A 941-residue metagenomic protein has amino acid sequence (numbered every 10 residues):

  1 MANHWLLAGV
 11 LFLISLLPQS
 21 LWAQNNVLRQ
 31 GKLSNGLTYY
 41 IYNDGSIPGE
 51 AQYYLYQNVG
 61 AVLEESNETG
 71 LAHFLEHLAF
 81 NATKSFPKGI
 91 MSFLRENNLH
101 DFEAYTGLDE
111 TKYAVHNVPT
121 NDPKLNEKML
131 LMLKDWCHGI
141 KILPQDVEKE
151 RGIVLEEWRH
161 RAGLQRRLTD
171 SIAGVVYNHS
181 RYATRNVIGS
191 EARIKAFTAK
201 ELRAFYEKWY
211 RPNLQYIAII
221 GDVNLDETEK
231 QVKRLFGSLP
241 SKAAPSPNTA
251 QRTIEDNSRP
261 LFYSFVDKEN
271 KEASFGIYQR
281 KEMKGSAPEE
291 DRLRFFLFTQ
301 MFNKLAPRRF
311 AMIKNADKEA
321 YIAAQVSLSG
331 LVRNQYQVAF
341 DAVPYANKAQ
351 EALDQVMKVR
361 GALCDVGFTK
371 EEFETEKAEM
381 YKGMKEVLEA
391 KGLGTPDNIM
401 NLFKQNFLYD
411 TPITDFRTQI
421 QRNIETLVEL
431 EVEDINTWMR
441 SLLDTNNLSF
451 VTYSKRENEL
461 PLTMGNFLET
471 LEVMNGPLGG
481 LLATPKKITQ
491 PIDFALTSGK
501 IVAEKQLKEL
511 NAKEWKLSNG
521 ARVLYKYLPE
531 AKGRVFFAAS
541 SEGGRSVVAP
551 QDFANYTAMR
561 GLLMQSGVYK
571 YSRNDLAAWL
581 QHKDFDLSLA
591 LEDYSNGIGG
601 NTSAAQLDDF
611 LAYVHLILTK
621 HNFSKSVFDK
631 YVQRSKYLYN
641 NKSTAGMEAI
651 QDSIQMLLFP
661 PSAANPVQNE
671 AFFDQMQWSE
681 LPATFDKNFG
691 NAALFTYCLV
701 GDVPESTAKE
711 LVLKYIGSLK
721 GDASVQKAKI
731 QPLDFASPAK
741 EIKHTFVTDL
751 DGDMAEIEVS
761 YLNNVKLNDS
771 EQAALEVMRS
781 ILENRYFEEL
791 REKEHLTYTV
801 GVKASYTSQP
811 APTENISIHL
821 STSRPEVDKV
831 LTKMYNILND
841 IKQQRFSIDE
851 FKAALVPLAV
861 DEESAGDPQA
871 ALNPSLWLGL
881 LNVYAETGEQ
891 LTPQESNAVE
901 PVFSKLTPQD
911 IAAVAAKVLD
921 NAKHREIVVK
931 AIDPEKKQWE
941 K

Functional and structural regions predicted by a protein language model:
M1-W5: Positively charged n-region of N-terminal signal peptides that target proteins for export
A8-P18: Bacterial N-terminal signal peptides
A23-T38, N224-R292, F296, N303-R308 (+9 more regions): Proteolytic maturation boundary segments
Y42, I47-E64, G70-F74, G89-D135 (+15 more regions): M16 family metallopeptidases and their MPP-like homologs
R151-V154, R167-E201, F205-P212, I220 (+4 more regions): Hydrophobic, small-residue-rich alpha-helical packing segments that form membrane-like cores
L155-H160, L164, L638: Carboxylate/His-rich catalytic cores and anion/metal-binding grooves
A199-T228, V232, Q675-V712: Internal metal/ion-chelating core segments
